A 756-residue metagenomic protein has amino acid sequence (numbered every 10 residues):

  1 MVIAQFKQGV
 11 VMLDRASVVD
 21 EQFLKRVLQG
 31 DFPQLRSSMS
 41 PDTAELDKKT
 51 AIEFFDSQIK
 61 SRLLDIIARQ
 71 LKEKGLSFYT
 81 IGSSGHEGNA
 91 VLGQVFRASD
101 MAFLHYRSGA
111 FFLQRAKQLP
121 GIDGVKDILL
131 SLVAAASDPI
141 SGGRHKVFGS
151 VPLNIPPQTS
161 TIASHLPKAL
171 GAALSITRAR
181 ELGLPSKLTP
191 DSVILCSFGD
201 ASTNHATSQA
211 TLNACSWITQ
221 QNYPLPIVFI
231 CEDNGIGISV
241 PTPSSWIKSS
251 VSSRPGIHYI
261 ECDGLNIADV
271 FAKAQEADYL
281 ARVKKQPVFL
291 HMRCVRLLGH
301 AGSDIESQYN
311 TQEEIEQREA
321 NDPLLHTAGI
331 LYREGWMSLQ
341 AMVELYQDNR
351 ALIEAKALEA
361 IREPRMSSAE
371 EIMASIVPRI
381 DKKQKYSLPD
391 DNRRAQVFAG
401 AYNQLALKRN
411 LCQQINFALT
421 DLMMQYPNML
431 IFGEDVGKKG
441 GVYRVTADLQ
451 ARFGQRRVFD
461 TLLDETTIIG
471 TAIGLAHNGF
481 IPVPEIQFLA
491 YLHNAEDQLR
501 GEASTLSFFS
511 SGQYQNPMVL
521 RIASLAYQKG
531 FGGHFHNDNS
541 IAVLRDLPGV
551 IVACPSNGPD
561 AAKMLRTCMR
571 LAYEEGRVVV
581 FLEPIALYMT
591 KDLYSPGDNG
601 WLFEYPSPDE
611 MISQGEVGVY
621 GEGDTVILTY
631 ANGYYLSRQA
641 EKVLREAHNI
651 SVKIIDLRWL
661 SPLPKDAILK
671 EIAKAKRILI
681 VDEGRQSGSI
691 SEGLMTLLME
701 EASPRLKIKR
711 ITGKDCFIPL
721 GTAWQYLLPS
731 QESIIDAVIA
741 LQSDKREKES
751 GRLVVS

Functional and structural regions predicted by a protein language model:
V2-N89, V95-F96, L298-F453, L463 (+2 more regions): Conserved acidic/glycine
I66, Q70-I227, G237-G256, H534: Cofactor-binding active-site loop characterized by glycine-rich and histidine/acidic residues
Q70-G75, R144-T159, P190-S197, P255-Y259 (+6 more regions): Glycine/charged-rich beta-loop-alpha catalytic/anionic-binding loops adjacent to active sites
E87-A90, N154-V228, G264-L280, G437-Y514: Thiamine diphosphate
Y106-F111, F198-N204, A214, C231-G237 (+11 more regions): Acidic, glycine-rich active-site loops and adjacent beta-strand->loop/helix elements that engage anionic groups
N222-M366, V445-D448, Y514-N516, I522 (+2 more regions): Thiamine diphosphate
K529-T625: Phosphate/diphosphate-binding glycine-rich loops and adjacent basic-rich segments that engage nucleotide
